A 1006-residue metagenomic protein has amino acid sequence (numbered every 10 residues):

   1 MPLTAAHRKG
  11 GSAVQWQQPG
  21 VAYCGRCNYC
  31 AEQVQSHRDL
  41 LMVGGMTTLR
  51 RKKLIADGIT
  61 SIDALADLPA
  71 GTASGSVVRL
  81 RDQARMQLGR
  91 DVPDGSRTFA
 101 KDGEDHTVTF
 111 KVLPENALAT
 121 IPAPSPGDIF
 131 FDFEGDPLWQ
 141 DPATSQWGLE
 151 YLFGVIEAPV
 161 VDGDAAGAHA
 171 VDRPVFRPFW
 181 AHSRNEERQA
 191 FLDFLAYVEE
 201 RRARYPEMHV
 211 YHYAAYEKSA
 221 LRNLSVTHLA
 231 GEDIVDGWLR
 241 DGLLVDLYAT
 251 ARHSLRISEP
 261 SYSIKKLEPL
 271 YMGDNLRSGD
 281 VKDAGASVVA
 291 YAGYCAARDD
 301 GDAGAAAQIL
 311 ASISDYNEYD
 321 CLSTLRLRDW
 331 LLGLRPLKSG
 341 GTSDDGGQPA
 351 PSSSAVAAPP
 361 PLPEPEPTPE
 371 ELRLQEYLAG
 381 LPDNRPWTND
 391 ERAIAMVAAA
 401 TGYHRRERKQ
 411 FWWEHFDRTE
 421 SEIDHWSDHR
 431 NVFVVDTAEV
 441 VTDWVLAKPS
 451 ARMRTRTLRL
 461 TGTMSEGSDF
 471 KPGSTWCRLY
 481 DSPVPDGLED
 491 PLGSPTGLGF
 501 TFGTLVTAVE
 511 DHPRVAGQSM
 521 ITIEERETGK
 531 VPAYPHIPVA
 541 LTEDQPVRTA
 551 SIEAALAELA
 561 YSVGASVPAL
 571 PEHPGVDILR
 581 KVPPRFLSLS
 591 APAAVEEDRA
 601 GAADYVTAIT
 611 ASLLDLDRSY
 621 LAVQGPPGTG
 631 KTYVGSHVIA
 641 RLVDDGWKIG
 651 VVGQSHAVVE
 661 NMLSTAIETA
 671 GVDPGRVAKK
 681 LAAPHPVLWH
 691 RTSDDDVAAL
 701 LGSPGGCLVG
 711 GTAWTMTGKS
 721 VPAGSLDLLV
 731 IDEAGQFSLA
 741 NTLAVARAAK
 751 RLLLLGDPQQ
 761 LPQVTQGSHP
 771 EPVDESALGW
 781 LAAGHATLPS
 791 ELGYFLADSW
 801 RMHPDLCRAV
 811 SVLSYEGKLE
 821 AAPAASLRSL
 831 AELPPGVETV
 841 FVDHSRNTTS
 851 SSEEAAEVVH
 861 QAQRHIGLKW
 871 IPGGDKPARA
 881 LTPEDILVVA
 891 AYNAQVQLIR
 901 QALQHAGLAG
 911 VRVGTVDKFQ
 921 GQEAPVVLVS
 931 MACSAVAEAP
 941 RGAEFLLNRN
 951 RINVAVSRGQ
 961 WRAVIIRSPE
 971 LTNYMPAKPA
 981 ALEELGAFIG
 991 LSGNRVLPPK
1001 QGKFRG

Functional and structural regions predicted by a protein language model:
M1-M42, T48, D57-G58, E259 (+1 more regions): Acidic, Mg2+-coordinating catalytic module of metal-dependent nucleases/exonucleases that use a two-metal-ion mechanism
M1-P2, E157, D172-V288, A292 (+1 more regions): Conserved DEDDh/DEDDy metal-dependent 3′-5′ exonuclease domain
R51-G148, P386, R405-V434: Long, highly charged low-complexity segments
I121-D193, T507-S562, S566-V576, R580-P584 (+6 more regions): Metal-dependent catalytic core segments for phosphate chemistry
S343-D486, A856-R864, P883, L887-A894: Accessory interdomain/linker segments of ATP-dependent helicases and helicase-like nucleic-acid enzymes that mediate
R418-G564: Conserved ASCE P-loop ATPase motor domains encompassing nucleic-acid-directed helicases/translocases
M520-T715, G817-G874, N893: ASCE P-loop NTPase motor cores of helicases and related translocases
D644-W647, G653-T665, P704, A713-G1006: Conserved helicase motor core of SF1/SF2 NTP-dependent helicases
